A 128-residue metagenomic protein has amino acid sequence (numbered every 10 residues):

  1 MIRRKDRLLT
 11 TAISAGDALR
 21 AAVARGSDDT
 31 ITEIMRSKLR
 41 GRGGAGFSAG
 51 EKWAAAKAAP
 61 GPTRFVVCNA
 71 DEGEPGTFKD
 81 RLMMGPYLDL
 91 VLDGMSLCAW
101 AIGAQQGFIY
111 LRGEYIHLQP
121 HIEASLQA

Functional and structural regions predicted by a protein language model:
M1-A128: Feature of Fe-S/electron-transfer and energy-metabolism proteins that preferentially highlights extended coupling
